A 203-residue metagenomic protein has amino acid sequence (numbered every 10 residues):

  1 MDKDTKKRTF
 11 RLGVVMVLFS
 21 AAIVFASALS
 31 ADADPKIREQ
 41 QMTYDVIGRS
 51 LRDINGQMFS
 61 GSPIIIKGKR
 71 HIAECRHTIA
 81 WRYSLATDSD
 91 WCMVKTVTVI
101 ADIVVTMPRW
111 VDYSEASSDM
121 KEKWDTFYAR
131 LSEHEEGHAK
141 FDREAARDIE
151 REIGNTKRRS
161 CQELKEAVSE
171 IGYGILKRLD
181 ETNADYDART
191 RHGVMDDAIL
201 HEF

Functional and structural regions predicted by a protein language model:
M1-R8: N-terminal secretory signal peptides that target proteins for export/translocation
G13-F25: Bacterial N-terminal signal peptides
A26-P35: Boundary at the C-terminal end of the N-terminal hydrophobic targeting segment
D34-E115, R158-F203: Metalloprotease/metallohydrolase-associated module, dominated by Zn2+-dependent proteases
R130, H134-A139: Active-site recognition of the HExxH zinc-binding catalytic motif
S132, R147, R159-Q162: Alpha/propeptide regions of enzymes that mature by internal proteolysis
R143-I153: Membrane-interfacial alpha-helical segments at the cytosolic side of multi-pass membrane proteins
